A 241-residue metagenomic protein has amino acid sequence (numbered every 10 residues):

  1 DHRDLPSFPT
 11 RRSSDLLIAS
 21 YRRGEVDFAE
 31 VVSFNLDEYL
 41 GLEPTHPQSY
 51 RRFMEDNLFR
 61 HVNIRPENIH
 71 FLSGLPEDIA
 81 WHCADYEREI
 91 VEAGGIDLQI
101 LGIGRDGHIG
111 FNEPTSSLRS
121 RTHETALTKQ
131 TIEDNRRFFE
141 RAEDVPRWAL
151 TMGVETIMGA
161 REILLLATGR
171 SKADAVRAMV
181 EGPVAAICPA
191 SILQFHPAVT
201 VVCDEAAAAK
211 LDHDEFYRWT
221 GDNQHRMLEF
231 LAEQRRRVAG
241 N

Functional and structural regions predicted by a protein language model:
D1-H2, P6-S13: Short, small-residue-biased leader/transition segments that mark boundaries at the very start of proteins
S7, N35, L72-S73, I100-I103 (+2 more regions): Short beta-strand segments
R11-R12, Y39, I103-H108, P114 (+2 more regions): Short glycine-rich anion-binding loops that position phosphate/pyrophosphate groups of nucleotides and phosphorylated
S14-V26, P47: Glycine-rich loop at the start of a catalytic domain that most often binds anionic cofactors/ligands
F28-L98, E215, W219-L231: Ligand-binding beta-strand-loop-alpha-helix segment within the catalytic cores of soluble metabolic enzymes
W81-A84, G110-T115, S120-R121, A175-M179 (+1 more regions): A short secondary-structure junction signal
D106, G110-V154: Class I SAM-dependent methyltransferase SAM-binding "motif I" and its flanking Rossmann-like core
G159-N241: ATP/nucleoside-binding phosphotransfer catalytic cores, i.e., glycine-rich phosphate-binding loops
